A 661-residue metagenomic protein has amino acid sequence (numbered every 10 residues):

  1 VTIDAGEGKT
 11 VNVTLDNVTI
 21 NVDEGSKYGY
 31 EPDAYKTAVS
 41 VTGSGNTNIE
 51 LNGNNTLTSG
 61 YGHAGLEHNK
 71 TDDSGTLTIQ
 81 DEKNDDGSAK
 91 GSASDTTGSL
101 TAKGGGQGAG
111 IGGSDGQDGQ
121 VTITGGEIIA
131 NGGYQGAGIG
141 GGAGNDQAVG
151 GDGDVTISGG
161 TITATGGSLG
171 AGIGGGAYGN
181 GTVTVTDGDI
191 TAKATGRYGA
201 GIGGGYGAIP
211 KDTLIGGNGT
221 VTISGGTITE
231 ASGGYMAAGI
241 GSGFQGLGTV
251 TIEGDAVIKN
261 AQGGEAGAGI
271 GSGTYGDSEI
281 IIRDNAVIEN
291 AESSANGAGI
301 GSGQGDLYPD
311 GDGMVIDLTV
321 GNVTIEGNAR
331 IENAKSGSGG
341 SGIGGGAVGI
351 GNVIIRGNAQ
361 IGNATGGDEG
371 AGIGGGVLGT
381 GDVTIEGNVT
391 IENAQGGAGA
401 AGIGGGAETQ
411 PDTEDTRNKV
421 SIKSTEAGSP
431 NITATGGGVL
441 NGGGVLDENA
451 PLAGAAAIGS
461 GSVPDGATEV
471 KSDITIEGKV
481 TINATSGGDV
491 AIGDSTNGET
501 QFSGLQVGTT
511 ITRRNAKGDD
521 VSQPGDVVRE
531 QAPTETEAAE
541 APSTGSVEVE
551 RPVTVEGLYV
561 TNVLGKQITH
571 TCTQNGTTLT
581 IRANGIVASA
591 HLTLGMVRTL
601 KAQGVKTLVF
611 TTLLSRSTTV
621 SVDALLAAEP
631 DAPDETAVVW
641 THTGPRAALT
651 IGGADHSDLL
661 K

Functional and structural regions predicted by a protein language model:
V1-P542: A composition-driven surface/loop motif
T10-D16, N21-D23, Y30-Y35, T42 (+2 more regions): Long, contiguous ectodomains of secretory-pathway proteins
